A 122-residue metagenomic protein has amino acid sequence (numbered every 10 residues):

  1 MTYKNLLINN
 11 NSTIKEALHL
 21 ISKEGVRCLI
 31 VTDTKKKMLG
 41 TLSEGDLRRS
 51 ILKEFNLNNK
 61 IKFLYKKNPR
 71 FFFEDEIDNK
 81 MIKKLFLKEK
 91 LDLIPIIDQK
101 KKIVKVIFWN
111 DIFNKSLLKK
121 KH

Functional and structural regions predicted by a protein language model:
M1-L6, N59-P69: Bateman (tandem CBS) regulatory domains
L6-V26, T32-D33, I51, F72-L91 (+2 more regions): The conserved cystathionine-beta-synthase
K23, I30, M38-L52, P95 (+1 more regions): Short beta->alpha transition motifs characteristic of CBS
V26-R27, M38, K53-I61, E74: Phosphate-interaction motifs
K35-K36, L57-K60, N68-R70, K100-K101: Short, surface-exposed, polar/charged, turn-prone segments marking secondary-structure boundaries
K120-H122: N-terminal glycine-rich phosphate-binding loop and ensuing alpha1 helix
